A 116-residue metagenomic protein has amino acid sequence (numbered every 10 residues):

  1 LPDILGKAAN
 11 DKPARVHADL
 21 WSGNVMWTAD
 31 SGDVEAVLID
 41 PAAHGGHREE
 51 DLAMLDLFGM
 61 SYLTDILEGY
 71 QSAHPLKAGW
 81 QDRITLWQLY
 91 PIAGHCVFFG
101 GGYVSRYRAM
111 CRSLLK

Functional and structural regions predicted by a protein language model:
L1-I4: Active-site catalytic-loop/activation-segment of kinase and kinase-like phosphoryl-transfer enzymes
G6-A8: Short Pro/Gly-enriched beta-strand edge/turn motifs at strand-loop
N10-R15, S22, M26-D82: Active-site Asp-x-Gly
A18-L20, L89: Short, well-ordered beta-to-alpha junction loops that form the rim of enzyme active sites and present histidine/acidic
T85-A93: Hydrophobic alpha-helical segments that form the core of small-molecule binding pockets and/or dimer interfaces
H95-K116: ATP/Mg2+ or Mg2+-diphosphate-binding catalytic cores that bind nucleotide phosphates or diphosphates via glycine-rich
